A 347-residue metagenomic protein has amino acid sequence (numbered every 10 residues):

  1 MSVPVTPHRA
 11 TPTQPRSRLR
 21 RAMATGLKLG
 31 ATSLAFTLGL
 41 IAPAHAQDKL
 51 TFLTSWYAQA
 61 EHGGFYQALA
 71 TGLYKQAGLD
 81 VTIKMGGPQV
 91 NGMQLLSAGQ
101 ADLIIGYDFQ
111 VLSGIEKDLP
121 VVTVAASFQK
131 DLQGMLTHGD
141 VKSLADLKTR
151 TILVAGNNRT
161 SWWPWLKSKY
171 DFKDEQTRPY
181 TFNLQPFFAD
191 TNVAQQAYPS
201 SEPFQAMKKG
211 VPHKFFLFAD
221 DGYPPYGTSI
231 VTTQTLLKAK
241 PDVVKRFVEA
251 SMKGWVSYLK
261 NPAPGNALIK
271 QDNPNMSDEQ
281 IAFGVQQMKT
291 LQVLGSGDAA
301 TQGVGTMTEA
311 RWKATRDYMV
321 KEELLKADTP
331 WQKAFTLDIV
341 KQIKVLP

Functional and structural regions predicted by a protein language model:
M1-T25: N-terminal secretory signal peptides that target proteins for export/translocation
A22, G26-L40: Bacterial N-terminal signal peptides
L40-A46: Sec/Tat signal peptide C-region and signal peptidase I cleavage site
Q47-A197, F216: Short, glycine-/small- and polar/acidic-enriched structural segments that line small-molecule recognition paths
A70, S97-A101, E116, D140 (+6 more regions): Sec-exported extracytoplasmic/periplasmic mature domains
S127-M135, M207-K240, V244, V248 (+2 more regions): Periplasmic-binding protein-like
A239-L324: Secondary-structure end/capping motifs
A310-P347: Conserved C-terminal helix/tail region of periplasmic/extracytoplasmic solute-binding proteins
